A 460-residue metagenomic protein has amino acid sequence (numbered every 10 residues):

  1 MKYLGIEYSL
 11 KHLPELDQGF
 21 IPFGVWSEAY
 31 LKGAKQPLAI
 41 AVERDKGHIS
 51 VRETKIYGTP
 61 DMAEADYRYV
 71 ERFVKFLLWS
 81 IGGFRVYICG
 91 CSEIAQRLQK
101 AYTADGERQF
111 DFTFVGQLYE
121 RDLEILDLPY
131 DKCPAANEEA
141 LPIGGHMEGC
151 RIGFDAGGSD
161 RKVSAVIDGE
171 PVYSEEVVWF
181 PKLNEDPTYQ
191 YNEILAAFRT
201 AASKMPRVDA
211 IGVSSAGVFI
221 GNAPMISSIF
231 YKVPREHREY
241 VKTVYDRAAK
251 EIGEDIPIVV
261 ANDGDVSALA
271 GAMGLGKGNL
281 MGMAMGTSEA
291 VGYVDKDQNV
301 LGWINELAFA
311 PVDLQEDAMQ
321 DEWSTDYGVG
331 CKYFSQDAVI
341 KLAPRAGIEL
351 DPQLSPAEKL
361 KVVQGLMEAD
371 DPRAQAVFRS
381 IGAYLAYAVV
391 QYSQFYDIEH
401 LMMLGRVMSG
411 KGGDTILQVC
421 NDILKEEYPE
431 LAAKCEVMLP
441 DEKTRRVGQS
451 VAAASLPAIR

Functional and structural regions predicted by a protein language model:
M1-R52, A65, R97, E107-Q109 (+6 more regions): Glycine/GP-enriched mid-protein hinge/lid loop-to-helix segment characteristic of carbohydrate kinases
A41-D45, V86-E93: Structural motif
Y57-V70, K75-I81, S92-D131, E176-N192 (+5 more regions): Glycine-rich phosphate-binding loop and adjoining helix at the ATP-binding site of ATP-dependent phosphoryl-transfer
S80-G90, R207-A216, Y396-V407: Short glycine-rich phosphate-binding loop at a beta-alpha junction
G90-C91, H146-E148, F154-D160, M283-S288 (+1 more regions): A short acidic Gly-Thr/Ser loop motif
T188-K204, Y384, A388: Short, well-ordered amphipathic alpha-helical segments that serve as non-catalytic structural scaffolds within diverse
S380-I398: Phosphate/ATP-binding catalytic cores across multiple sugar-kinase/actin-like superfamilies, primarily ASKHA
